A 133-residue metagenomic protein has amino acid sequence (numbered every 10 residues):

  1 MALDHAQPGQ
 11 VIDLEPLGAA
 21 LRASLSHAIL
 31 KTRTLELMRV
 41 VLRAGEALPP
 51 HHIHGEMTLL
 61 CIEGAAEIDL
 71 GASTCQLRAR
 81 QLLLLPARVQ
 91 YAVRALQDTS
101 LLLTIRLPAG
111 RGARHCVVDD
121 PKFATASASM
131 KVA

Functional and structural regions predicted by a protein language model:
M1-T34, V117-A133: A short, N-terminal "cap"/entry segment at the start of jelly-roll beta-barrel domains of the cupin/DSBH fold
A23, E36-I53: Conserved short histidine dyad/triad with adjacent acidic residue
V41-R43, H52-E67: Short, conserved beta-strand element in jelly-roll/cupin
L48-P50, I68-D69, L85, Q90-L96: Short beta-strand His + acidic residue motifs that chelate non-heme Fe in jelly-roll/DSBH and cupin folds
I62-E63, R78-A79, Q97: A cytosolic small-molecule/anion-sensing beta-strand core signal
A65-E67, T74, Q90, S100: Structural motif
A72-A87: Short acidic-glycine-tyrosine-enriched beta hairpin
A87-R111: Ligand-binding loop in jelly-roll beta-barrel domains
